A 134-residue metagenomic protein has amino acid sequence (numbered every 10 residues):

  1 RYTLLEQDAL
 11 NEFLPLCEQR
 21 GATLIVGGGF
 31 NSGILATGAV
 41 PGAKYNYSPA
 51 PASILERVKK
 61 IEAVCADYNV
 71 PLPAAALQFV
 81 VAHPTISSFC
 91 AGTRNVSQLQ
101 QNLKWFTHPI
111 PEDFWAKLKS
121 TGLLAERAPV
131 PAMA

Functional and structural regions predicted by a protein language model:
R1-M133: Beta/alpha (TIM)-barrel catalytic core signal, keyed to glycine-rich beta->alpha loops juxtaposed to Asp/Glu that bind
